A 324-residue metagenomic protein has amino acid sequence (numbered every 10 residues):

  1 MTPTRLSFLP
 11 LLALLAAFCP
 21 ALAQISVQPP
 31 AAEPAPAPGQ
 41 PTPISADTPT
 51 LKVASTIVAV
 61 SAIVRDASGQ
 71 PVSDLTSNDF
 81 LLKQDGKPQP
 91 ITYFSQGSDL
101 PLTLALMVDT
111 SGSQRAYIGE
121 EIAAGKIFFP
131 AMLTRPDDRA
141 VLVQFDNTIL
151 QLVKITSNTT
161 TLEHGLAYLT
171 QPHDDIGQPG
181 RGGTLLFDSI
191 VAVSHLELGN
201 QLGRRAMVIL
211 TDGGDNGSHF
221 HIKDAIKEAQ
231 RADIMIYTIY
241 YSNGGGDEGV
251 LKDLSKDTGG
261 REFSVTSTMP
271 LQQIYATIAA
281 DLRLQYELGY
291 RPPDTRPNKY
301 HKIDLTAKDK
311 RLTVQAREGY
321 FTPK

Functional and structural regions predicted by a protein language model:
M1-L6: N-terminal secretory signal peptides that target proteins for export/translocation
L9-A21: Bacterial N-terminal signal peptides
L22-K324: Scaffold/interface architecture of coatomer-like assemblies
